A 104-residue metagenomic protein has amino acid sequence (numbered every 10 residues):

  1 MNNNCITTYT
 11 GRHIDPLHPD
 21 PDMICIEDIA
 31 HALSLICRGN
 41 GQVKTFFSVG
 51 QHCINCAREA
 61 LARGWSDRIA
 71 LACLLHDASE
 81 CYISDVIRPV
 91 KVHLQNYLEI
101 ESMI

Functional and structural regions predicted by a protein language model:
M1-I104: Metal-dependent phosphohydrolase cores
